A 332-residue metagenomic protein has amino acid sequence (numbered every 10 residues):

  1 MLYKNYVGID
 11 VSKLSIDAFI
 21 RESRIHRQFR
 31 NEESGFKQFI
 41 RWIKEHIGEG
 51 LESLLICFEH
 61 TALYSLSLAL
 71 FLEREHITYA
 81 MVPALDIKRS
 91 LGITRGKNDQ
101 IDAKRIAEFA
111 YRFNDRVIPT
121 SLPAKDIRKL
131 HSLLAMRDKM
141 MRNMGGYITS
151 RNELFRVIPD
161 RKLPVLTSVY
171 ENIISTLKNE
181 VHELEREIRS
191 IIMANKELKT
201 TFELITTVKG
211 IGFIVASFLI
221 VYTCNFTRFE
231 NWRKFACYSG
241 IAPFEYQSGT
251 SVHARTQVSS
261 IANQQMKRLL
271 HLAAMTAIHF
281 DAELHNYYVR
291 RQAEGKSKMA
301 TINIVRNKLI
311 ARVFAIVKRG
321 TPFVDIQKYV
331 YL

Functional and structural regions predicted by a protein language model:
M1-R21, I106: Gly/Thr-rich phosphate-binding beta-strand-loop-beta motif of the actin/hexokinase/Hsp70
K4-Y6, S53-I56: Short active-site oxyanion
S23-G50, L55: Nucleic-acid-processing active sites and adjacent nucleic-acid-binding tracks, predominantly divalent metal-dependent
C57-S67: Acidic, metal-coordinating catalytic cores used for nucleic-acid/nucleotide bond scission and strand-transfer chemistry
A84-L204: Long, charge-rich intrinsically disordered scaffolds of nucleic-acid metabolism proteins
I118-S132, K162, A254-Q257, N286-N303: Short, solvent-exposed helix-loop connector elements
T207, F213, L219-E294, K298: Phosphate-backbone recognition surface of nucleic-acid-processing proteins
T250-S251, Y288-L332: Low-complexity, acidic/Ser/Thr- and charged residue-rich accessory regions of DNA metabolism proteins
